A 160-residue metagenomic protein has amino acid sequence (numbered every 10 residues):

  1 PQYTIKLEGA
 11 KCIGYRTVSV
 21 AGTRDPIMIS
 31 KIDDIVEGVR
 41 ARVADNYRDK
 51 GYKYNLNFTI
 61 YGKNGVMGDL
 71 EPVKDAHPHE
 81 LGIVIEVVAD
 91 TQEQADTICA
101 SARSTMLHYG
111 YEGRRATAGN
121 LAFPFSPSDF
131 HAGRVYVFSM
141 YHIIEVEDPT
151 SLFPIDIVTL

Functional and structural regions predicted by a protein language model:
Q2-L160: C-terminal non-catalytic interaction/assembly regions of soluble proteins
